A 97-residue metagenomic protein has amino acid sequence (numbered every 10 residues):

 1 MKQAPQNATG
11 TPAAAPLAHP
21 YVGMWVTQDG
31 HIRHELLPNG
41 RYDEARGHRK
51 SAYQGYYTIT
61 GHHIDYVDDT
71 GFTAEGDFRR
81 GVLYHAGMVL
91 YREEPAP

Functional and structural regions predicted by a protein language model:
M1-P97: Lipid interaction determinants
